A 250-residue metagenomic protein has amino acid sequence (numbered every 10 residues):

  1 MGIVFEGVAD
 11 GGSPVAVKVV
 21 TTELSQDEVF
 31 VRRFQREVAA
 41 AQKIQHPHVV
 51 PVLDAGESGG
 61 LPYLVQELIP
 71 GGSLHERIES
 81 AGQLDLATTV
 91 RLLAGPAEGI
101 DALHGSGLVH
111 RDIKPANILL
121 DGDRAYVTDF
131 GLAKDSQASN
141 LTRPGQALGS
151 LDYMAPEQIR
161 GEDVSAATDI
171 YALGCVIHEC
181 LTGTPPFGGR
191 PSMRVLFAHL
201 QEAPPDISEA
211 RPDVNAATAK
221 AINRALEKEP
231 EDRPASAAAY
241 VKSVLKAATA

Functional and structural regions predicted by a protein language model:
T21-K43: AlphaC helix of the eukaryotic protein kinase fold
A55: Activation-segment/catalytic-loop signature of the eukaryotic protein kinase fold
G59-S73, R77: Conserved short submotifs of the Hanks-type protein kinase catalytic core that shape the nucleotide-binding pocket
L92-L93: Activation segment signature within eukaryotic-like protein kinase domains
P96-L108: Protein kinase catalytic-loop region centered on the HRD/HxD motif
T182-P186: Structural helix C-cap motif within protein kinase domains
